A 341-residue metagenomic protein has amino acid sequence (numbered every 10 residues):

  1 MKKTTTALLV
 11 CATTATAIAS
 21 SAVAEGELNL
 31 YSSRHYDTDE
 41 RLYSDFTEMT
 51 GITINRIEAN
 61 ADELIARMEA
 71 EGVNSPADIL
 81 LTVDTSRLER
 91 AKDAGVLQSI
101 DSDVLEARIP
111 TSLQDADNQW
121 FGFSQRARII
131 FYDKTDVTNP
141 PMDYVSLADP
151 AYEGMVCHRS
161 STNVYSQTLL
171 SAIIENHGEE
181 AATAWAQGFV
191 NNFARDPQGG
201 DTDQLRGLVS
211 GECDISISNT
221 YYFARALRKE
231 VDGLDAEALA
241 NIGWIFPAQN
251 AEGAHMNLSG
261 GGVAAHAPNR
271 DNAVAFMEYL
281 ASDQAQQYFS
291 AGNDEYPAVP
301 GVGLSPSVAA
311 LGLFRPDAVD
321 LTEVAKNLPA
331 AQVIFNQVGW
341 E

Functional and structural regions predicted by a protein language model:
E25-R90, E341: Early extracytoplasmic/lumenal segment of secretory-pathway proteins
Y31-R34, A116, Y132-T135, N139 (+3 more regions): Short beta-strand->loop
S75-L80, Q98-I130, V145, C157-H158: A structural signal for short loop-to-beta-strand junctions that line the ligand-binding cleft of periplasmic/secreted
F131-D136, S171, M256-N269, Y288-G292: A bilobed periplasmic-binding-protein/Venus flytrap-type ligand-binding module shared by bacterial periplasmic
T135-M142, I174-T183, A267-A273: Short helix-loop capping/hinge motifs at secondary-structure junctions, enriched in acidic/polar residues
G154-T162, Y279-G303: Periplasmic-binding protein-like
Y165, A172, H177-P247: Ligand-binding pocket segment of bilobal, Venus flytrap-like solute-binding proteins
P306-E341: Extracellular/periplasmic bilobal clamshell ligand-binding domains
